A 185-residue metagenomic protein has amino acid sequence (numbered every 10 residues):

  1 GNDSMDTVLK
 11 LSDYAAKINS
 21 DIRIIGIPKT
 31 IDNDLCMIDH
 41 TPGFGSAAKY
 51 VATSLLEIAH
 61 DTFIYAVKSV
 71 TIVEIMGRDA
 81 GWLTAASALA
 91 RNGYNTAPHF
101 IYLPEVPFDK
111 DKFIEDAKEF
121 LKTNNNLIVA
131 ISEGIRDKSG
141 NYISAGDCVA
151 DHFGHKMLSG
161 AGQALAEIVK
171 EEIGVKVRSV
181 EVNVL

Functional and structural regions predicted by a protein language model:
G1-M5, K29-N33, G77-D79, V106-F108 (+1 more regions): Acidic, glycine-rich active-site loops and adjacent beta-strand->loop/helix elements that engage anionic groups
D6-D21, I25, T41-R178: Accessory alpha-helical/coil subdomains and C-terminal extensions that flank or cap enzyme catalytic cores
D32-H40: Glycine-rich, charge-decorated loop segments at or immediately adjacent to ligand/cofactor-binding or catalytic sites
